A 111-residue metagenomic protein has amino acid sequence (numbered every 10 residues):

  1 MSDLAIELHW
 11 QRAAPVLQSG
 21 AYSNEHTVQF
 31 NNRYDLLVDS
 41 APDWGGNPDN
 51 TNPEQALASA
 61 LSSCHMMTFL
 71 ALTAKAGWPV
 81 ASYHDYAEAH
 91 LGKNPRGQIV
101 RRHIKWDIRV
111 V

Functional and structural regions predicted by a protein language model:
M1-S59, L70-V111: Extended beta-strand/beta-hairpin segments
